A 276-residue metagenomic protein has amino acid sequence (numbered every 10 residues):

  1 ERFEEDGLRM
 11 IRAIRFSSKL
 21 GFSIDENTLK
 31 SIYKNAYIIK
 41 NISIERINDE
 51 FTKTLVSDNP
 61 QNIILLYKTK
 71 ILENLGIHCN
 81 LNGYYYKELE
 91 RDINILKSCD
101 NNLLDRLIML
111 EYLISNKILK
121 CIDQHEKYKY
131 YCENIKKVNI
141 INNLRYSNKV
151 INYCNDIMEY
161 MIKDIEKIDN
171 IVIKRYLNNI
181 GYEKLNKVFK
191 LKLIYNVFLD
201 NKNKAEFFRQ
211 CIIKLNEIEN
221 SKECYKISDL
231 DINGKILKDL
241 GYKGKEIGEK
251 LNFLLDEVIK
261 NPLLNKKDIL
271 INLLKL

Functional and structural regions predicted by a protein language model:
E1-R145, Y242, E246-V258, P262-L273: Glycine- and charge-enriched loop/helix tracts that form the active or gating conduit in phosphate/cation-handling
A13, K137, I173, N233-G234: Generic structural marker for isolated residues within well-ordered, non-membrane alpha-helices of soluble domains
K53-H78, N179-E206: Structured, non-catalytic alpha/beta "coupling" segments that mediate domain-domain communication and provide generic
T54-L55, I165, Y176-I180, E219 (+1 more regions): Hydrophobic residues in alpha-helical segments
N80-E90, N94-I95, N148-L199: Histidine/acidic-rich helix-loop-helix segments that form or flank divalent-metal centers in metalloenzyme catalytic
N101-L104, E183-K187, L230-I232: A structural signal for short secondary-structure junctions
K137, N170-I173, K184-L191, K204-C211 (+1 more regions): Short amphipathic alpha-helical segments that mediate assembly, nucleic-acid/protein binding, or membrane association
F198-L276: Charged substrate- and nucleic-acid-binding regions of tRNA-handling and nucleotidyl-transfer enzymes, centered on
